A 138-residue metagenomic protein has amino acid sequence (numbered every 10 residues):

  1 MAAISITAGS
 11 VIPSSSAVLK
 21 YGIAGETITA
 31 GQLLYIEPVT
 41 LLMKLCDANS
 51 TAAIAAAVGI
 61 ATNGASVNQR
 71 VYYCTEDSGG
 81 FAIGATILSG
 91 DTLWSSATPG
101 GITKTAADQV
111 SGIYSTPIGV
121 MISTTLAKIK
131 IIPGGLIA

Functional and structural regions predicted by a protein language model:
A2-A138: Glycine-anchored, exposed beta-strand/edge motif detector
